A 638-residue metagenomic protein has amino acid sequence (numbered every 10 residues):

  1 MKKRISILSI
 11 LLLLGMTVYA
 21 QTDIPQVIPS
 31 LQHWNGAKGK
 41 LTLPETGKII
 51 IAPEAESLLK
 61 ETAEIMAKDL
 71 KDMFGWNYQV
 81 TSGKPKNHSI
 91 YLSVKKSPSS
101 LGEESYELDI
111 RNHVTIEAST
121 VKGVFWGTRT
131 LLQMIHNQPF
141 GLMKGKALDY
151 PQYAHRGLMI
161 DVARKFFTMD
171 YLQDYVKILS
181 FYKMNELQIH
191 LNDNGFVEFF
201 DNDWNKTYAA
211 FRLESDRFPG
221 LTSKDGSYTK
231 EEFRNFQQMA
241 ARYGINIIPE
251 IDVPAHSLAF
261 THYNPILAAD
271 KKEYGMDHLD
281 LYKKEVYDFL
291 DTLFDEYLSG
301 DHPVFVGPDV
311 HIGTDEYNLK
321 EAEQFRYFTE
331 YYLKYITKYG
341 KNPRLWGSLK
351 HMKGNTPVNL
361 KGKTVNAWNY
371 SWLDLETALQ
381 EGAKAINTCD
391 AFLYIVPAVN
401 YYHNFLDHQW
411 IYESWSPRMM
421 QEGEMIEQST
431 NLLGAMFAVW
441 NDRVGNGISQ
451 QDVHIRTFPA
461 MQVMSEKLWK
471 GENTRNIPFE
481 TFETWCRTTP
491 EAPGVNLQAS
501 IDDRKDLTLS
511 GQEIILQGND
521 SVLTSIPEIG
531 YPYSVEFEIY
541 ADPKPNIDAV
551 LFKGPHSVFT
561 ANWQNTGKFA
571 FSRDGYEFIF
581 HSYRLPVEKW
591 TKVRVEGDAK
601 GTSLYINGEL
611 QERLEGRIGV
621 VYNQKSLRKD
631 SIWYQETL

Functional and structural regions predicted by a protein language model:
A20-P151, R344-K350, E491: Acidic, contiguous N-terminal accessory segments
S99-D277, E285, F294-D309, N441: Feature activates predominantly on carbohydrate-active enzymes
L187-I189, F233-A240, V535-F537, K589-D598 (+1 more regions): Short tryptophan-centered beta-strand motifs in secreted/extracellular beta-sheet-rich domains of glycan-recognition
F260-T364, W368-A383: Active-site neighborhood of glycoside hydrolase catalytic domains
V358-K363, Y370-Q512: Flexible, acidic glycine-rich loops studded with aromatic residues
D506-A570: Extracellular glycan-recognition modules
A570-K592, G616: Short, aromatic/His-centered strand-loop micro-motif at the edge of beta-sheets
E612-L638: Flexible glycan-contacting loops in extracellular carbohydrate-active proteins
